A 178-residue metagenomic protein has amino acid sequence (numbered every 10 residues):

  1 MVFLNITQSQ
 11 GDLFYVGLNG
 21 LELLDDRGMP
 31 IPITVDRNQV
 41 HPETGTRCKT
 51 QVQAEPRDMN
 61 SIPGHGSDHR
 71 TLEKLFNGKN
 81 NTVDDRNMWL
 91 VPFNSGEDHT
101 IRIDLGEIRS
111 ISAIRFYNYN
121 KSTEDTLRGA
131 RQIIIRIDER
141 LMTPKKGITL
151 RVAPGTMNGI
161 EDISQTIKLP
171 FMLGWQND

Functional and structural regions predicted by a protein language model:
L4-D12: Short beta-strand-plus-loop segments that form exposed binding edges in beta-rich domains
S9-Q10, Y119-T123: Short beta-turn/strand-loop junction motif enriched in small, turn-promoting residues
G11-E107, D125, R151-D178: Disordered, acidic Ser/Thr/Pro-rich linker "stalks" and the adjacent N-terminal cap of the next globular domain
D26, S110, Y119, D138-R140: Short amphipathic alpha-helices and their capping/turn residues within compact interaction modules
M29-I33, R140-K145: Surface-exposed loop/edge segments in extracytoplasmic proteins
I108-I111, R128-A130: Short proline/glycine-enriched turn/loop motifs at strand-loop junctions of beta-rich domains
T123-L141: Short, surface-exposed beta-strand/strand-loop-strand elements in extracellular ectodomains
